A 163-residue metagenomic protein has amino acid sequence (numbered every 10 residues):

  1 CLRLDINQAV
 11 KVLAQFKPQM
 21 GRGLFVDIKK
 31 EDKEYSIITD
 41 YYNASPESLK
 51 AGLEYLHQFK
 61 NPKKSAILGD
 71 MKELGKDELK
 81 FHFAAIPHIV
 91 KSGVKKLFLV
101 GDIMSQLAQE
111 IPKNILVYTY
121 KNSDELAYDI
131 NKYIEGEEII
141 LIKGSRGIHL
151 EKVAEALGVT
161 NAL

Functional and structural regions predicted by a protein language model:
C1-L163: ATP-dependent carboxylate-amine ligase
